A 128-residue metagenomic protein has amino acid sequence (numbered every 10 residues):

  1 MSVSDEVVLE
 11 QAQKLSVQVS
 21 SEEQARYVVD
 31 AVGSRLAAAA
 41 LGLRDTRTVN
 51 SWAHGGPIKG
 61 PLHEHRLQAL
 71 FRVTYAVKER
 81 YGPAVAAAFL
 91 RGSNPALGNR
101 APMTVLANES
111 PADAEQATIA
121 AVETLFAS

Functional and structural regions predicted by a protein language model:
M1-S128: Non-transmembrane "mature" sequence context
